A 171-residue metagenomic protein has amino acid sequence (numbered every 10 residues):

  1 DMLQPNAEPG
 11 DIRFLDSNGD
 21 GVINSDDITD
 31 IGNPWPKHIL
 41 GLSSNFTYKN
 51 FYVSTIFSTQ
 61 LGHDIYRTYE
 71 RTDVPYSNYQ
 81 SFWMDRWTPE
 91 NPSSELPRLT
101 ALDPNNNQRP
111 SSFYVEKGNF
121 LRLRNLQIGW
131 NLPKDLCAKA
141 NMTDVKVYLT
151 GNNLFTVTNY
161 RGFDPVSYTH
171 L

Functional and structural regions predicted by a protein language model:
D1-W35, Y52-K117: Surface-exposed, extracytoplasmic segments of Gram-negative outer-membrane nutrient-acquisition systems
T29-I31, L40-S43, D135-L136: Generic recognition of flexible, low-complexity loop/linker segments
H38-S44, F51, L123-L126: Hydrophobic, lipid-facing positions within transmembrane beta-strands of outer-membrane proteins
T47, S58-Q60, T150-L154: Outer-membrane beta-barrel pore domains and translocons
T47-K49, T143: Short strand-coil-strand connectors
N50-S54, D135-L136: Repeated loop/turn-to-beta-strand initiation elements of outer-membrane beta-barrel proteins
T68, T88-L171: Membrane-interface anchoring segments and C-terminal beta-barrel signals
